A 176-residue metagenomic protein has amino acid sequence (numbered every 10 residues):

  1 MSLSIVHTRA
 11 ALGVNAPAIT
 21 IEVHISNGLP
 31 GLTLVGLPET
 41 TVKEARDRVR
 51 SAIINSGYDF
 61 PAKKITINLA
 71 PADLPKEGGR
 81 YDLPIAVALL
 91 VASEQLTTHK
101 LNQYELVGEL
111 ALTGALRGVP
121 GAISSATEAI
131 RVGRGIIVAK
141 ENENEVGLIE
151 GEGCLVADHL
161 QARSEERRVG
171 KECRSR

Functional and structural regions predicted by a protein language model:
M1-R174: Peripheral, non-AAA+ core regions of ATP-driven protein-machinery
